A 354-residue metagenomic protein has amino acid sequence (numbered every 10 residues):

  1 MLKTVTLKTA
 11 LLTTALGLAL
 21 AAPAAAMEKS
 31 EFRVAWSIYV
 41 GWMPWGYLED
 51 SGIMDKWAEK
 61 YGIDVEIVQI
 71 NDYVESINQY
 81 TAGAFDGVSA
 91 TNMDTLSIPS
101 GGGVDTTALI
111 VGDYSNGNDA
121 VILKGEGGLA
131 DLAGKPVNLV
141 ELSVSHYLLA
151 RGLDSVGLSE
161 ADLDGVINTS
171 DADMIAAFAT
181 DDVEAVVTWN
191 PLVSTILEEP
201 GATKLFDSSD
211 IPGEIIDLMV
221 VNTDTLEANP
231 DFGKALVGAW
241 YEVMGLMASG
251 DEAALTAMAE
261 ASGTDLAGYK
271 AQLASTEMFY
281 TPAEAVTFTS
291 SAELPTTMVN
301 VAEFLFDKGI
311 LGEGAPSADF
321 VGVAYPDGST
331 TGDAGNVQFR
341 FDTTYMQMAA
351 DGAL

Functional and structural regions predicted by a protein language model:
M1-L12: Bacterial N-terminal signal peptides that target proteins for export
T13-T14, A24: Cleavable N-terminal signal peptides
L20-A26: Sec/Tat signal peptide C-region and signal peptidase I cleavage site
M27-T169, E184-N190, G213, A353-L354: Short, glycine-/small- and polar/acidic-enriched structural segments that line small-molecule recognition paths
D55, N78, A82, L96 (+11 more regions): Solvent-exposed, polar/charged alpha-helical surfaces in well-ordered, non-transmembrane soluble domains, broadly
D94, V166, A172-A267: Pocket-lining segment of extracytoplasmic ligand-binding domains
A228-G314: Secondary-structure end/capping motifs
A302-L354: Conserved C-terminal helix/tail region of periplasmic/extracytoplasmic solute-binding proteins
